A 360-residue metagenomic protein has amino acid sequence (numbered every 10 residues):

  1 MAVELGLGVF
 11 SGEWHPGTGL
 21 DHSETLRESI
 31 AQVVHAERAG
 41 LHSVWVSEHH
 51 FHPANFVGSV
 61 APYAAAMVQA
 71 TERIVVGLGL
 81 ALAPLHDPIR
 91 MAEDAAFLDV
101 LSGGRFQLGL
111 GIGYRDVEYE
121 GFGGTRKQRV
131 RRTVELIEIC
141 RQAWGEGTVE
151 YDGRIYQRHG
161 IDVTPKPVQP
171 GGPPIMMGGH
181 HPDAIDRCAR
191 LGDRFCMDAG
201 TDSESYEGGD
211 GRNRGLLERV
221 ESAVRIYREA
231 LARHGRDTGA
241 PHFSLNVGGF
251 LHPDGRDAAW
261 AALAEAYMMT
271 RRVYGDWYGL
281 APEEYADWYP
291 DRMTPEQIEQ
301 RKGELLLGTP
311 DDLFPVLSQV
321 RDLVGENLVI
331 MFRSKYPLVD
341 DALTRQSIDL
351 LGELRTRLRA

Functional and structural regions predicted by a protein language model:
M1-A360: Active-site-adjacent structural elements that line small-molecule/cofactor binding pockets in enzymes
